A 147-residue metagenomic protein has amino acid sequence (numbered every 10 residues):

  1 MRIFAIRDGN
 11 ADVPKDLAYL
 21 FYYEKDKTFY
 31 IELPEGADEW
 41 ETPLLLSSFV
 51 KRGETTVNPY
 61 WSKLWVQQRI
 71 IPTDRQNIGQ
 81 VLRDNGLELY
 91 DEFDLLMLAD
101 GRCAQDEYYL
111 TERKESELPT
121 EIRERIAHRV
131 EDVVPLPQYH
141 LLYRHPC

Functional and structural regions predicted by a protein language model:
M1-C147: Phosphate/dinucleotide-binding and metal-coordinating scaffold of catalytic cores in nucleotide-dependent enzymes
